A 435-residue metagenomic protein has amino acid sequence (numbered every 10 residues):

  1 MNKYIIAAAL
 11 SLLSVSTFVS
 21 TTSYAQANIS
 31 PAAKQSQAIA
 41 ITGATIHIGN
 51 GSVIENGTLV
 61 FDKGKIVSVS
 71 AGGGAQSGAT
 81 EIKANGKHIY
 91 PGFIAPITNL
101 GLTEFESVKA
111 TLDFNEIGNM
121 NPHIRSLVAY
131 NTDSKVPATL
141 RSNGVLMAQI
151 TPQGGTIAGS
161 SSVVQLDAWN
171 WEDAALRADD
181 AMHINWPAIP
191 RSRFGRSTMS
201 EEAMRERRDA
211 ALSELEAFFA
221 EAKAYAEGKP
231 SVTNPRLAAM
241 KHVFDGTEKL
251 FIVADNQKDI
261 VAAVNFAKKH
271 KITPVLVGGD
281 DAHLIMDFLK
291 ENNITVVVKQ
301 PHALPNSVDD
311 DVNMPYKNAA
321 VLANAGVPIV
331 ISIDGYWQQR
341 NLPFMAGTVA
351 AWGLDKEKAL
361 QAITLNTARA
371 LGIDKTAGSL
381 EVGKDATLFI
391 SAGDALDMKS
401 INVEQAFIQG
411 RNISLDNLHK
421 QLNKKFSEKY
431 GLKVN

Functional and structural regions predicted by a protein language model:
N2-I5, A9, T21-Q76, K87: N-terminal metal-binding scaffold of metallo-dependent hydrolase/deaminase domains
A27-A33, I46-T58, S70-G73, D355-I363 (+1 more regions): Acidic, glycine-enriched loop/beta-strand segments at the rims of small-molecule binding/catalytic pockets
Q37-I41, A75-L127, S142: Replace "His-x-His-based motif
A44, L59, G64, G86 (+10 more regions): Divalent metal-coordination and catalytic microenvironments
N56, G228-P315, V330, R369-L371 (+3 more regions): Active-site core of metal-dependent hydrolases
T98, L415-N435: Glycine- and charge-enriched low-complexity intrinsically disordered segments
F105-E106, T111-I117, H123, K249 (+3 more regions): His/Asp/Glu-enriched, well-ordered alpha-helical/loop segment that forms or immediately abuts the divalent-metal
N143-P274: Polyanionic/metal-chelating signatures
